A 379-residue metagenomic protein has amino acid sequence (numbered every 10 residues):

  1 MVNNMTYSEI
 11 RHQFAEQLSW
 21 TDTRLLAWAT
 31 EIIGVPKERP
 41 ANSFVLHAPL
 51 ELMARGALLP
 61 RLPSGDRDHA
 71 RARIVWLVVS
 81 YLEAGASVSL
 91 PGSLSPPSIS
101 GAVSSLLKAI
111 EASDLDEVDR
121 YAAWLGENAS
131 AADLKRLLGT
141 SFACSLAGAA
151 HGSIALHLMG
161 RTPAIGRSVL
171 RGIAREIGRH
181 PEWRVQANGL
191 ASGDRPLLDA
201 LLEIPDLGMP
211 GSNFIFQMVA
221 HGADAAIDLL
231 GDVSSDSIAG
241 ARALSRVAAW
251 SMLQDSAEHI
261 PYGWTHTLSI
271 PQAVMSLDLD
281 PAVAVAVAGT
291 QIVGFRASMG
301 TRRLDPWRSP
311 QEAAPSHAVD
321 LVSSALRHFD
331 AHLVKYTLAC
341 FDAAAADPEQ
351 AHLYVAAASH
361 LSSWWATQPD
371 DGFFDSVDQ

Functional and structural regions predicted by a protein language model:
M1-Q379: Mature, well-folded catalytic/scaffold domains that follow N-terminal targeting or propeptide regions
